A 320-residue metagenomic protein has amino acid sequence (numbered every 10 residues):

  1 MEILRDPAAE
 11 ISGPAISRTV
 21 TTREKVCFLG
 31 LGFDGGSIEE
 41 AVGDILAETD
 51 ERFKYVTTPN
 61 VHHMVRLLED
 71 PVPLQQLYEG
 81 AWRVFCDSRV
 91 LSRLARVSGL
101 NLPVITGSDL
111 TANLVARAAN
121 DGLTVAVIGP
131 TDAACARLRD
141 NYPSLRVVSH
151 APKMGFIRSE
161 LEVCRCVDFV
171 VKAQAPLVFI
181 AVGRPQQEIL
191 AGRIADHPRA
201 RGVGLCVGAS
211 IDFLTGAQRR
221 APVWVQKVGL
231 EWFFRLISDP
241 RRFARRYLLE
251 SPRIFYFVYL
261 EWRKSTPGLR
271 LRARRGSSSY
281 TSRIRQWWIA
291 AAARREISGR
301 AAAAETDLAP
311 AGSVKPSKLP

Functional and structural regions predicted by a protein language model:
E2-D109: N-terminal nucleotide/polyanion-binding subdomain common to many enzyme families
F53, L123, R199-V203: A short helix->loop->beta-strand "cap" motif at the edges of active sites that frequently abuts
N60-H63, V182-Q187, S210-I211: Short glycine-rich anion-binding loops that position phosphate/pyrophosphate groups of nucleotides and phosphorylated
L91-F169, A173-Q174: Conserved beta-alpha
S92-R93, R220-Y280, W287-A290: A transmembrane-helix-recognition feature enriched in membrane-embedded lipid enzymes and envelope glyco-/phospholipid
R139, E188-H197: Short Gly/Thr/Asp-enriched flexible loops that form oxyanion-binding sites at enzyme active sites
P152-R158, A200-S238: Short, flexible loop segments at boundaries between secondary-structure elements
V170, Q174-R184, A191: Proline-aspartate-enriched helix->loop->beta-strand connector
